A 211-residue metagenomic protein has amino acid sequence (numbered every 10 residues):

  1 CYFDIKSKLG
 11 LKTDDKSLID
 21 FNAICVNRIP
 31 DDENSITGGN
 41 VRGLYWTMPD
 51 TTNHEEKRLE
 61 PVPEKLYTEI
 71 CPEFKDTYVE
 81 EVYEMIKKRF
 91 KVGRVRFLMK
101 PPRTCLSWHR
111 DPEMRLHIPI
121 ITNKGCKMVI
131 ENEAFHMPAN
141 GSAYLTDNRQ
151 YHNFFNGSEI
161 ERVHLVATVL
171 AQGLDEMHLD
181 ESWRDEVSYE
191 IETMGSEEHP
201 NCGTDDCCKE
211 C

Functional and structural regions predicted by a protein language model:
C1-E84: Non-heme Fe(II)/2-oxoglutarate
E81-P102: A short glycine-rich, His/Asp/Glu-containing loop-to-beta-strand
M99, R110-C126: Short, conserved beta-strand element in jelly-roll/cupin
L106-H109, C126-M128, M137, T146-E159: Short beta-strand His + acidic residue motifs that chelate non-heme Fe in jelly-roll/DSBH and cupin folds
L116-P119, A143-L145, E159-M177: A short hydrophobic beta-strand segment most commonly corresponding to one strand of the jelly-roll/cupin
P119-A139: A short beta-strand-loop-beta hairpin characteristic of the jelly-roll/cupin
H178, Y189: Catalytic phosphate/metal-binding cores of nucleic-acid and nucleotide-processing enzymes, i.e., regions that mediate
E198-C211: Cysteine-cluster motifs in flexible loop/terminal segments that predominantly coordinate metals
